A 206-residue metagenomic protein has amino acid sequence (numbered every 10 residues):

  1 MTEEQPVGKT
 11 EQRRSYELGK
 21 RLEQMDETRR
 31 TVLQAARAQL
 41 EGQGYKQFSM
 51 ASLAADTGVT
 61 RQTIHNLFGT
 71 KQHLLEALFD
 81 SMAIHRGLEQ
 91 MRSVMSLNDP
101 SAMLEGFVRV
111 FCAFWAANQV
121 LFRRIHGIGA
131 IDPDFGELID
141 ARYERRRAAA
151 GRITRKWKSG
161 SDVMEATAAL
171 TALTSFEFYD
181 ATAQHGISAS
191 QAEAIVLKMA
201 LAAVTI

Functional and structural regions predicted by a protein language model:
M1-Q62, N66-L67, Q72-H73: Basic, helix-initiating cap at the start of DNA-binding domains
M25, R29, F79, V108 (+2 more regions): Amphipathic, non-transmembrane alpha-helical scaffold segments
T31, A35-Q43, E89-V94, A169 (+2 more regions): Solvent-exposed, amphipathic alpha-helical segments
G42, E76-G106: Amphipathic alpha-helical linker/stalk segments
F68, G127-I131, L173-F176: Short helix-capping/turn signature of helix-turn-helix
Q90-S96, I125-P133: Short linear capping/connector segments at secondary-structure termini
C112-H126, P133-K158, M164-A168, A194-L197 (+1 more regions): Amphipathic alpha-helical packing segments from all-alpha helical-bundle domains
A149-R152, A168-A189, A202-I206: Amphipathic C-terminal alpha-helical segment
